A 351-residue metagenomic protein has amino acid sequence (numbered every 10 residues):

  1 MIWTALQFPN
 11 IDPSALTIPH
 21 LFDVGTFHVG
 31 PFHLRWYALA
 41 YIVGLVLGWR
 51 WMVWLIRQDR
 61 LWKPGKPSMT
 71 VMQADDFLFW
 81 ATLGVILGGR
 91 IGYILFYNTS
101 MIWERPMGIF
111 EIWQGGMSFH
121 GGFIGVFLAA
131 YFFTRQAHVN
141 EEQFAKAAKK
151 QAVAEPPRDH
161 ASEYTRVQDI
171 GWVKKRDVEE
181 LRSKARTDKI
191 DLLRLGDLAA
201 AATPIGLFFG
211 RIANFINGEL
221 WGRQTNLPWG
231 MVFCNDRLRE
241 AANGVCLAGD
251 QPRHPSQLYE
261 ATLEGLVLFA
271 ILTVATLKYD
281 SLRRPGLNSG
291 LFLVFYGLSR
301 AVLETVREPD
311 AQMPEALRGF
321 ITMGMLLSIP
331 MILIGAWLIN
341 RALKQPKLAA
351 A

Functional and structural regions predicted by a protein language model:
M1-A351: Hydrophobic, membrane-interfacing alpha helices
